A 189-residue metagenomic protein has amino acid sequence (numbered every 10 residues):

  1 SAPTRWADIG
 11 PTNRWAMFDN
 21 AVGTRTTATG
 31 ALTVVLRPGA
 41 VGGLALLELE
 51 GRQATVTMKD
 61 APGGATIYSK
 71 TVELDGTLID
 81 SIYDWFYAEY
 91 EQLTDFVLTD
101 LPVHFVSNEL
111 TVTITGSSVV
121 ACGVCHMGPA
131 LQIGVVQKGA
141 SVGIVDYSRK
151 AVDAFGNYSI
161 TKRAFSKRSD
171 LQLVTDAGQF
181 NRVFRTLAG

Functional and structural regions predicted by a protein language model:
S1-I9: Surface-exposed receptor/substrate recognition regions of extracellular proteins
I9-A31, G39-T55, K59-Y68, V72-G189: Extracellular/virion structural assembly segments
